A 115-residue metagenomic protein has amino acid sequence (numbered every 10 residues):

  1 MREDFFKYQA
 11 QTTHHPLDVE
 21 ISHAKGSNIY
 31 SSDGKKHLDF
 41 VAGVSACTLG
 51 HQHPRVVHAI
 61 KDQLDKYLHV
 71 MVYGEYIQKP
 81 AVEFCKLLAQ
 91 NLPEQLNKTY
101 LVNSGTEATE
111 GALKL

Functional and structural regions predicted by a protein language model:
M1-N28, A81: Active-site-adjacent loop/helix segments that line or gate small-molecule/cofactor pockets in enzymes
K7, K36-L115: Glycine-rich loop-to-alpha-helix module at the N-terminal edge of alpha/beta enzyme cores
S31-S32: Short, acidic, Ser/Thr-enriched surface-loop or helix-capping motifs
